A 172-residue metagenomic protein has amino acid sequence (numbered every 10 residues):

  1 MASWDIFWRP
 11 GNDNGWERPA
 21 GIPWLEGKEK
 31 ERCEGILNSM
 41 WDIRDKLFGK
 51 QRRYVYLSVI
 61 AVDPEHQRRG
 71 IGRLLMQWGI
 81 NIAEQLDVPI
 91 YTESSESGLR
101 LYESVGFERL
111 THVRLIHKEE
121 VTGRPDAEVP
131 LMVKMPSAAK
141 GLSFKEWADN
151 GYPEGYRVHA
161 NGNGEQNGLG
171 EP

Functional and structural regions predicted by a protein language model:
M1-A61, Q67, R114-A127, A138-G170: Conserved acyl-donor/pantetheine-binding loop and adjacent beta-alpha core of acyl/acetyltransferases and related
R53-V55, I82-S95: Conserved GNAT acetyl-CoA-binding A-motif
L57, V62, R68-N81, S104: Conserved acetyl-CoA-binding loop-helix of GNAT-fold acetyltransferases
R73, Q85-D87, E96-I116: Conserved active-site alpha-helix within GNAT-family acetyltransferase domains
R73-A83, A148-R157: C-terminal/domain-terminus segments
M132-K134: C-terminal low-complexity, charged extensions that often adopt amphipathic alpha-helices
